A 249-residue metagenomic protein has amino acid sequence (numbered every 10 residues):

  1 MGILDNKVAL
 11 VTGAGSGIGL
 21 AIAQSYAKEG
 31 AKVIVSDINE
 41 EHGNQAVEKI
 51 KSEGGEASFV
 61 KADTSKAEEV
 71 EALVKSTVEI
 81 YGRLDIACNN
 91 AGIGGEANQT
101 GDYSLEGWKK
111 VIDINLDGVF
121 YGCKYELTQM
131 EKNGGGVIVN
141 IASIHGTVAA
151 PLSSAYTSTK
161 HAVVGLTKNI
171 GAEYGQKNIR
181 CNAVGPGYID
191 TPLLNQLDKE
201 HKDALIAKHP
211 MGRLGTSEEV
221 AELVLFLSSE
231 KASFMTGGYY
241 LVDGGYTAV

Functional and structural regions predicted by a protein language model:
V8, G15-G17: Conserved glycine-rich cofactor-binding loop
E40-E41, K61-L73, L105, E218-E219: The beta1-alpha1 cofactor-binding region of Rossmann-like NAD(H)/NADP(H)-dependent oxidoreductases
N98-T100, S104-I112, L194, L205: Substrate-binding pocket helix/loop in short-chain dehydrogenase/reductase
F120, G135, R213-V242, Y246-A248: C-terminal substrate-recognition "lid" of short-chain dehydrogenase/reductases
C123, T159, T167: Active-site helix of classical SDR
T128, A172-Q176, S233: Alpha-helical segment proximal to the catalytic Tyr-Lys
S143: Residue(s) in the substrate-gating loop at a strand-loop-helix junction that position the organic substrate next
